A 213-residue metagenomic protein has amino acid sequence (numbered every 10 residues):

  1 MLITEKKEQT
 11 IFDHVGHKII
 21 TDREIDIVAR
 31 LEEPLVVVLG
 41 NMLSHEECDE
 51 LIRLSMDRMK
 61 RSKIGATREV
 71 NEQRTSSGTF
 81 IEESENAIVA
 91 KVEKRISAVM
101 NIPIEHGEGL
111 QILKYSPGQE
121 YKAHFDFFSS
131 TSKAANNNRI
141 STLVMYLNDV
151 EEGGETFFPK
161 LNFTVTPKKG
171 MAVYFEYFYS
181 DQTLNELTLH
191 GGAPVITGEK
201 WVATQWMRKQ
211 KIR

Functional and structural regions predicted by a protein language model:
M1-Y174, F178-R213: Fe(II)/2-oxoglutarate oxygenase catalytic core
